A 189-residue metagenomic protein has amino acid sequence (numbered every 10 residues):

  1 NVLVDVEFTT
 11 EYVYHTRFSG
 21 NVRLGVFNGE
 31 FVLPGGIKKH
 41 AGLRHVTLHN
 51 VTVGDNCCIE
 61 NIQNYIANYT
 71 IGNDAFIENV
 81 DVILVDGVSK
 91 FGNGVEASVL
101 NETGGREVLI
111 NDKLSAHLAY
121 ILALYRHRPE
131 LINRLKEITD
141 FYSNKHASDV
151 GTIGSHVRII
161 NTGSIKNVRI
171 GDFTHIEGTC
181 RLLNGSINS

Functional and structural regions predicted by a protein language model:
N1-S189: Domain-scale signature associated with acetyltransferase and cell-envelope carbohydrate enzymes
